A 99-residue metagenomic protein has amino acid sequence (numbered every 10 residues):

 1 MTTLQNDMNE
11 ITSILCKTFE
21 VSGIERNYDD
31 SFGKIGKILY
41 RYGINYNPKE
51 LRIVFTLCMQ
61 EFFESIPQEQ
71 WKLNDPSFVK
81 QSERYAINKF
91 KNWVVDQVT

Functional and structural regions predicted by a protein language model:
M1-F32: Short terminal alpha-helical segments
M1-N6, Q70, N92-T99: Short intrinsically disordered terminal tails
S13, I24, P76, V98-T99: Intrinsically disordered, low-complexity regulatory segments enriched in acidic/serine/proline/glutamine/glycine
I14, E61, W93: Solvent-exposed, charged/polar functional surfaces in cytosolic regulatory/catalytic domains
D29-R84, N88: Acidic, low-complexity, intrinsically disordered interaction modules
